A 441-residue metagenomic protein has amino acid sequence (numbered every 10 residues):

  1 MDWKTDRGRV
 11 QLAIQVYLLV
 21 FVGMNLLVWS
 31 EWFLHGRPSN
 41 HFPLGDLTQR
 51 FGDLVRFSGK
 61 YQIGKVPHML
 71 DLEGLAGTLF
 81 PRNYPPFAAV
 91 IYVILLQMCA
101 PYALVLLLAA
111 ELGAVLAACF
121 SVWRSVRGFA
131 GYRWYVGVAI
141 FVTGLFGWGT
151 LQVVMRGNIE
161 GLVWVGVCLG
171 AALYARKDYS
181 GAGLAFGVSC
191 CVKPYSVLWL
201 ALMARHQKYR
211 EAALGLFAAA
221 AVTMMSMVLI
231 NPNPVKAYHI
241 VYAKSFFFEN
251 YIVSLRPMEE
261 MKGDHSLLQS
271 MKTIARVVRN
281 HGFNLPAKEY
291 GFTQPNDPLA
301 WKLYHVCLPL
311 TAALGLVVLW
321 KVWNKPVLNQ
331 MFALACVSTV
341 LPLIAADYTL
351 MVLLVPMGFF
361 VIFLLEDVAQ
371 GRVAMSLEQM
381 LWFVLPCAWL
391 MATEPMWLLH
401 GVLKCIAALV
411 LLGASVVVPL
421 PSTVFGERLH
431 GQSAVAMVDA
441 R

Functional and structural regions predicted by a protein language model:
M1-G181, H206-Q330, L334-D347, L429: Primarily membrane-embedded glycan-assembly and transfer machineries that use lipid-linked glycans
R82, S338, V352, W382-F383 (+1 more regions): Hydrophobic alpha-helical transmembrane segments of integral membrane proteins, especially lipid-exposed positions
A109-A117, G161-G166, S189-Y195, C307-L310 (+2 more regions): Membrane-embedded alpha-helical segments of multi-pass membrane proteins, especially the transmembrane helices
V167-A172, P194-Y195, V222-T223, S245-F247 (+2 more regions): Alpha-helical transmembrane segments and their membrane-interface exit regions
G170, A182, S189, L381 (+1 more regions): Small-residue hotspots
L184-M203, P342-V352: Transmembrane helices and adjacent periplasmic/lumenal helix-loop junctions of polyprenol-phosphate-dependent
A346-L364: Hydrophobic/aromatic-rich transmembrane helices and adjacent perimembrane loops
G358-R441: Aromatic-enriched
